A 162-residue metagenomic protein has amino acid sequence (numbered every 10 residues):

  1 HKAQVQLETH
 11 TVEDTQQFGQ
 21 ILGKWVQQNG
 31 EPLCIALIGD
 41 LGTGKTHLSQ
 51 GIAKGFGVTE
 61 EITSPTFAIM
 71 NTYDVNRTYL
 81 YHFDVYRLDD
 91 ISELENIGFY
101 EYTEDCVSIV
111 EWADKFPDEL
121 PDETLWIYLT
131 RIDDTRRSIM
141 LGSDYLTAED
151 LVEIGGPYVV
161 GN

Functional and structural regions predicted by a protein language model:
H1-V5, K54, Y100-N162: Short phosphate-coordinating micro-motif centered on Lys-Gly-acidic
K2-L22: N-terminal pre-Walker A segment at the start of P-loop NTPase domains
K24-P32: Phosphate-binding P-loop
I35-L37: Hydrophobic anchor at the beta1->P-loop junction of P-loop NTPases
L41: The conserved Walker
K45: Conserved lysine of the Walker
V58-Y73: Short beta-strand-centered segment that lines the nucleotide-binding/catalytic pocket of NTP-utilizing
T72-D114: Conserved nucleotide-sensing/catalytic segment adjacent to the nucleotide-binding pocket in NTP-handling enzymes
